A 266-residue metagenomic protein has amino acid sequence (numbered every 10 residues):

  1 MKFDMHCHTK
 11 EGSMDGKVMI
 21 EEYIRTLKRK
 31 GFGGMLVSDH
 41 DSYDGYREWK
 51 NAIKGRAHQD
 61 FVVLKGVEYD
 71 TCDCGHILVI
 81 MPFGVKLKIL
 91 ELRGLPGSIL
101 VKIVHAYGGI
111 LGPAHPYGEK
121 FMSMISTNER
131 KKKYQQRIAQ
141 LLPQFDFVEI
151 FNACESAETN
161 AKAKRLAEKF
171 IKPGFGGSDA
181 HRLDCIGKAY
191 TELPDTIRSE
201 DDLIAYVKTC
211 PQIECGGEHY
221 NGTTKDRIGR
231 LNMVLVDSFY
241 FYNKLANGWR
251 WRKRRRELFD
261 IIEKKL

Functional and structural regions predicted by a protein language model:
M1-S13, K17-T26, F32, Y46-I53 (+4 more regions): Charged catalytic cores and adjacent phosphate/nucleic-acid-binding surfaces used for phosphate/nucleic-acid chemistry
K2, D60, Y107-G112: Short beta-strand/loop segments at the ligand-binding rim of alpha/beta enzyme cores
M5, S38, V67, A114 (+1 more regions): Active-site flanking residues adjacent to catalytic metal/cofactor-binding acidic residues
V37-H40, P113, I150-A153: Conserved beta-strand positions
Q59-E68: Hydrophobic/aromatic-rich structural module bridging two neighboring secondary-structure elements via a short loop
L90-P96: Glycine-rich anion/phosphate-binding loops
I110-I125: Aromatic-lined carbohydrate-recognition surfaces of secreted/lumenal glycan-active proteins
